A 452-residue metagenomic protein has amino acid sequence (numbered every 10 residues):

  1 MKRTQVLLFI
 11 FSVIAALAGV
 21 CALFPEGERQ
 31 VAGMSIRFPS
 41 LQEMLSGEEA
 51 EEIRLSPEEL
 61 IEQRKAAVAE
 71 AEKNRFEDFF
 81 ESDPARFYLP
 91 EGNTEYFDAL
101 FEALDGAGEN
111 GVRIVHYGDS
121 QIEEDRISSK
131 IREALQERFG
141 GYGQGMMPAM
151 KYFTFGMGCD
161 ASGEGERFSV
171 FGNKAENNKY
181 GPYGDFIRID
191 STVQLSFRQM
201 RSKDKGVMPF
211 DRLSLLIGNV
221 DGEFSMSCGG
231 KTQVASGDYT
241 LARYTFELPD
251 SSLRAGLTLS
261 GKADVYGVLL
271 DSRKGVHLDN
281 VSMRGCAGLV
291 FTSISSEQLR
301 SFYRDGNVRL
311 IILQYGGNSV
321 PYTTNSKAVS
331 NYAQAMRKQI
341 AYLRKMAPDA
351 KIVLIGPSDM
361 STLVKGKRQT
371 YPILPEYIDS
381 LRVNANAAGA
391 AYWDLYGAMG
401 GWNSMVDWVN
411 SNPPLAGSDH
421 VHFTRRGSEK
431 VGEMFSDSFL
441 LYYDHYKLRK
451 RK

Functional and structural regions predicted by a protein language model:
L7-P25: Hydrophobic membrane-insertion alpha-helices, especially the h-region of bacterial N-terminal signal peptides
G27-D78: Juxtamembrane proline-rich low-complexity "stalk" or linker regions positioned immediately after a signal peptide
S35-R37, Q314-V320, Y342-I378, D394: Active-site segments of SGNH/GDSL-like serine hydrolases that catalyze O-acetyl group transfer/hydrolysis on lipids
P84, S191, S251-S252, S380 (+1 more regions): Coil residues (strongly favoring Ser/Thr
G92-L104, F291-R304, Q334-Y342, E376 (+1 more regions): Alpha-helical scaffolding within the catalytic cores of extracellular/periplasmic polymer-degrading hydrolases
I114-G118: Short hydrophobic beta-strand that contains or immediately precedes a catalytic carboxylate
E123-C228, A235-Q334, H422: Conserved SGNH/GDSL esterase-like catalytic core that processes O-acyl groups on lipids and polysaccharides
S296, S358-K452: Catalytic His-Asp segment of secreted/periplasmic serine-dependent ester chemistry enzymes
